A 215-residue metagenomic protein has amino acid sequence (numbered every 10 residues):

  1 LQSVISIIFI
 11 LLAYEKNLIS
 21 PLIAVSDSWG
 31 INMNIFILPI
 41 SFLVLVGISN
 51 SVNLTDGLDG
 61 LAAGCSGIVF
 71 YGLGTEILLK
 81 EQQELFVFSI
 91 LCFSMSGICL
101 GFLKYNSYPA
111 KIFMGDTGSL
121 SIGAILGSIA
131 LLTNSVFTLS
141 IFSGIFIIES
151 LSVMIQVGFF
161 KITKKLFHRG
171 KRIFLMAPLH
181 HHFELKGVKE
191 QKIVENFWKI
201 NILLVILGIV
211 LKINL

Functional and structural regions predicted by a protein language model:
L1-L151: "…together with the soluble PPM/PP2C metallo-phosphatase catalytic core" -> "…together with the soluble PPM/PP2C
A13-Y14, E76, S135-F137, M154 (+3 more regions): Surface-exposed beta-strand edges and their flanking turn/coil or helix-capping segments
Y14-L22, V205-L215: Juxtamembrane "helix exit" motif at the C-terminal ends of alpha-helical transmembrane segments in multi-pass membrane
G30, T117-S119, L179-E184, W198: Short capping/connector residues at structural and topological boundaries
M33-N34, T163-L166, L207-I209, I213-L215: A short, structure-level motif marking secondary-structure boundaries and short turns
I145-N196: Membrane-proximal soluble regions of multi-pass membrane proteins
Q191-K212: Final/C-terminal transmembrane alpha-helix of multipass membrane proteins
